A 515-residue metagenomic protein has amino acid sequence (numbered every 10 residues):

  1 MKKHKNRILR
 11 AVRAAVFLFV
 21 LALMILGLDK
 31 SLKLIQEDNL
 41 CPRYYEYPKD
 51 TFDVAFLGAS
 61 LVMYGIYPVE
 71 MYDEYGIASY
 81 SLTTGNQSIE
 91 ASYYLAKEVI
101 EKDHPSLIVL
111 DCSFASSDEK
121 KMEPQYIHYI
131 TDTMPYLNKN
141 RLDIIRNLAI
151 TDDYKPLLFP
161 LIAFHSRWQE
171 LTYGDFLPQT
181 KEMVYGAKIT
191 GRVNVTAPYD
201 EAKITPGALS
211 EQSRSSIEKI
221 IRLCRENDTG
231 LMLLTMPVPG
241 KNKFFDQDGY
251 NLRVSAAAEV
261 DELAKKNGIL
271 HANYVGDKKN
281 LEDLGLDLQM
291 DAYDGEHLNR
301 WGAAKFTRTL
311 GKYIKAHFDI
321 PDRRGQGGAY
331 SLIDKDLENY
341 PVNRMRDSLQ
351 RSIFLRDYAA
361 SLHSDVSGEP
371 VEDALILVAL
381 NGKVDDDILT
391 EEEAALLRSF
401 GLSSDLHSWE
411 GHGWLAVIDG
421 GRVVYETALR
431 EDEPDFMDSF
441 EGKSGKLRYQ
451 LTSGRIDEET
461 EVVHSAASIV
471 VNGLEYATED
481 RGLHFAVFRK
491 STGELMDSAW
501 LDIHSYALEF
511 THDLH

Functional and structural regions predicted by a protein language model:
M1-R10: N-terminal Lys/Arg-rich, disordered targeting/topogenic segments
R10-K30: Hydrophobic membrane-insertion alpha-helices, especially the h-region of bacterial N-terminal signal peptides
S31-F52: Alpha-helical transmembrane signal-anchor/signal-peptide segments
L57, L61-I144: Membrane-embedded segments
L107-S117, G174-D277: Conserved, well-ordered alpha-helix/loop/beta-strand core segments that scaffold catalytic motifs
Q125-G230, R323-Q350: Secreted/periplasmic serine-hydrolase-like ester/acetyl group-modifying domain
M290-L332: Histidine-centered active-site loop/cap adjacent to the catalytic His in serine esterases/O-acetyl transfer systems
S348-H515: Short acidic-hydrophobic catalytic motif
